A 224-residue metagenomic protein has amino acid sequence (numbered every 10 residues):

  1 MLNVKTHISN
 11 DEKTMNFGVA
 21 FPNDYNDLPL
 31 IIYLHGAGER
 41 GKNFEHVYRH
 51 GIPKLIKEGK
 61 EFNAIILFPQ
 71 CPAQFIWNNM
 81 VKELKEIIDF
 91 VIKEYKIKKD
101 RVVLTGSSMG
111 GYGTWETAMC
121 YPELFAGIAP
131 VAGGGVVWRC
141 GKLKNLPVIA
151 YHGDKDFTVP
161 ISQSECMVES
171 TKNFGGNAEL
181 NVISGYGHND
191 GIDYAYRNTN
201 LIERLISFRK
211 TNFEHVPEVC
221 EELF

Functional and structural regions predicted by a protein language model:
M1-L30, A64, S107, Y112 (+6 more regions): A domain-start/cap signature at the N-terminus of enzymes
N26, P72-M109: Gly/Ser-rich "nucleophile elbow"/oxyanion-hole loop immediately N-terminal to the catalytic nucleophile in hydrolases
L30, L34-E83: Active-site machinery of serine-nucleophile hydrolases
H46-V47, P160-S170: Short alpha-helix in the alpha/beta-hydrolase fold that links the catalytic acid
L104-G106, V131, Y151: Short beta-strand immediately N-terminal to the catalytic nucleophile in serine-hydrolase-like folds
E123-G134: A conserved short beta-strand
I149-H152, D156: Short beta-strand/loop motif that positions the catalytic acidic residue of the alpha/beta-hydrolase fold
G153, I183-D190: Histidine-bearing beta->alpha loop at or near hydrolase active sites
